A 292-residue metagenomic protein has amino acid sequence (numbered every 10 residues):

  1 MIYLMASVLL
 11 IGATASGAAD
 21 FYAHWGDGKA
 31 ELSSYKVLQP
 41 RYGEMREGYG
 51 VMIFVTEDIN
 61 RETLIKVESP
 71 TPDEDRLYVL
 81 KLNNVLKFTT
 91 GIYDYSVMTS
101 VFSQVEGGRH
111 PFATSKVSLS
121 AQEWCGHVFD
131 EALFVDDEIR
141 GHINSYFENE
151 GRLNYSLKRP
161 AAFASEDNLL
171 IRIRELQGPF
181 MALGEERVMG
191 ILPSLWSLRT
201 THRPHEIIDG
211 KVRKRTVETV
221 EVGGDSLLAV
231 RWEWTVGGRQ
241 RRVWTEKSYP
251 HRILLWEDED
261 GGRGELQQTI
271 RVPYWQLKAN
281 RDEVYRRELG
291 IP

Functional and structural regions predicted by a protein language model:
I2-G12: Bacterial N-terminal signal peptides
V8-L9, F134, A161: Intrinsically disordered, low-complexity segments enriched in glycine/proline and serine/threonine
S16-E138, A182-P292: Acidic, serine/threonine-rich low-complexity disordered tracts
D137, N144-M181: Surface-exposed beta-loop interaction hotspot
